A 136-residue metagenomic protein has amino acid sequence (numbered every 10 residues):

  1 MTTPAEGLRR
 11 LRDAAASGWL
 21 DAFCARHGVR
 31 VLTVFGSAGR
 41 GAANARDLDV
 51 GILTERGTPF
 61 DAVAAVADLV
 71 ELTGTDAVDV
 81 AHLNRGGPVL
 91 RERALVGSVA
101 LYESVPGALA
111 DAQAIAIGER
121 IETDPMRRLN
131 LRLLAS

Functional and structural regions predicted by a protein language model:
M1-T33, G39-N44, L53-S136: Catalytic core of pol beta-like nucleotidyltransferases
D47: Glycine- and aspartate-rich repeat motifs characteristic of hemolysin/RTX-like Ca2+-binding segments in secreted
